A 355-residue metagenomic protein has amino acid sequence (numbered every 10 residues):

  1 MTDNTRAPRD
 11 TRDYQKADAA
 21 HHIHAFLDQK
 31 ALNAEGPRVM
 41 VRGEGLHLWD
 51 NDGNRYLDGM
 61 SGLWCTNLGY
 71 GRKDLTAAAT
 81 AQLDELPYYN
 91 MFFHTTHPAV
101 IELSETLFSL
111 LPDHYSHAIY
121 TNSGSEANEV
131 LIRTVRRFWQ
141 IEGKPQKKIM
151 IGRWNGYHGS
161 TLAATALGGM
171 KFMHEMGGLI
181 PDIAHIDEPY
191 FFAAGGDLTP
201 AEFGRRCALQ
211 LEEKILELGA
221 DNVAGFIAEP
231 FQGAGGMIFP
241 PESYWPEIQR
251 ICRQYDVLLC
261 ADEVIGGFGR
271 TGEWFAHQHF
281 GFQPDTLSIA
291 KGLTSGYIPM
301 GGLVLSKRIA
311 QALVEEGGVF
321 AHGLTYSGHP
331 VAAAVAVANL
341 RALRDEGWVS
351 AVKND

Functional and structural regions predicted by a protein language model:
T2-D355: Conserved N-terminal phosphate-binding loop of PLP-dependent enzymes in the Aspartate aminotransferase
